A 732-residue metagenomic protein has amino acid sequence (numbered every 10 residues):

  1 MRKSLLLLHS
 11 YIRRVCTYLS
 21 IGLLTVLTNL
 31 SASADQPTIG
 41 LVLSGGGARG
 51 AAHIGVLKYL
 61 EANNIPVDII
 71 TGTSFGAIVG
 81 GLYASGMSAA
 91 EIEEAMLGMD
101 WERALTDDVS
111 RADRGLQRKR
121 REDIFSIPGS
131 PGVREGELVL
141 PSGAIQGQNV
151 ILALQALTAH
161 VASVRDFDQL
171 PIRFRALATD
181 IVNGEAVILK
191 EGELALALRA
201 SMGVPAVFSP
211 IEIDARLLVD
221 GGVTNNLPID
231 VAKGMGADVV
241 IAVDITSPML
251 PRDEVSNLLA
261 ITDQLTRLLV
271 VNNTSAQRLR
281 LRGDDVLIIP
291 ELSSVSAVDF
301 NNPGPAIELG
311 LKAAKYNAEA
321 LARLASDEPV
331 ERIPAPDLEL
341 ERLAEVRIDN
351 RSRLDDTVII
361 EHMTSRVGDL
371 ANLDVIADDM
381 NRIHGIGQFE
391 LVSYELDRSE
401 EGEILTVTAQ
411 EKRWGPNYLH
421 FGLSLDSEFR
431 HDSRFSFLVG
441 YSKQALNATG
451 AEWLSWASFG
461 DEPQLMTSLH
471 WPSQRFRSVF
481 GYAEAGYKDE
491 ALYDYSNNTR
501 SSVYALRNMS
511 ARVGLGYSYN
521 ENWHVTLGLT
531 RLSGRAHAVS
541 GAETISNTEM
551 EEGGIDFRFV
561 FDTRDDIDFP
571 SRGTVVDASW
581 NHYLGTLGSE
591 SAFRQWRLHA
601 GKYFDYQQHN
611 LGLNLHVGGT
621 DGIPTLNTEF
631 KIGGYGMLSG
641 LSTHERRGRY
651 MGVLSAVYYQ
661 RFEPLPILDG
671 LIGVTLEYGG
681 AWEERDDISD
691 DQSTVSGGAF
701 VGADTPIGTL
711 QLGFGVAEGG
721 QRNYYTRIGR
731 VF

Functional and structural regions predicted by a protein language model:
M1-R13: N-terminal secretory signal peptides that target proteins for export/translocation
C16-L27: Bacterial N-terminal signal peptides
A32-T73, G81-N381, G385-V392, D397 (+1 more regions): Patatin-like phospholipase
V182, S352, R398-E400, F604-Q608 (+2 more regions): A generic beta-sheet turn/junction motif
L250-R252, A322-D337, L532, G573-V576 (+2 more regions): Acidic/histidine-enriched alpha-helical segments
L373-V375, D379, L391-F557, R564 (+4 more regions): Gram-negative/organellar outer-membrane beta-barrel architecture
I404-T406, Y418-E428, A542-T544, E552-L676 (+3 more regions): C-terminal outer-membrane beta-barrel translocator/porin domains of Gram-negative envelope proteins and their
